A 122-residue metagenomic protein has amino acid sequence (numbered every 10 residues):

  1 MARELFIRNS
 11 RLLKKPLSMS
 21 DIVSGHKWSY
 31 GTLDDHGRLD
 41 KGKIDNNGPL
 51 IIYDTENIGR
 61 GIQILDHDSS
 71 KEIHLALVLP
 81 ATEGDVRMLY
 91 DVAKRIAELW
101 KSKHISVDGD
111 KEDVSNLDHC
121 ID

Functional and structural regions predicted by a protein language model:
M1-D122: Acidic (Asp/Glu-rich) sequence patches and key acidic residues that form negatively charged surfaces used
